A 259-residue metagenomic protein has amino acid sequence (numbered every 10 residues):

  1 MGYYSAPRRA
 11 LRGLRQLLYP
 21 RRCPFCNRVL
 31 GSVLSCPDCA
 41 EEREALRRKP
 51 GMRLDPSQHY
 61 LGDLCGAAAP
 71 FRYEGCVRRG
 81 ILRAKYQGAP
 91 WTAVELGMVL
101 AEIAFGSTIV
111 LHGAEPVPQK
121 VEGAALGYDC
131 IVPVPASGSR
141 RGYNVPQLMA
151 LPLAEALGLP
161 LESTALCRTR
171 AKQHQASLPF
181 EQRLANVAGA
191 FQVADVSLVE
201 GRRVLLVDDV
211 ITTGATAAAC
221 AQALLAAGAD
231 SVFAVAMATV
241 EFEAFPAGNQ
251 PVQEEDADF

Functional and structural regions predicted by a protein language model:
M1-V207, T212-F259: Glycine-rich phosphate/pyrophosphate-handling loop used in enzymes and phosphotransfer proteins
